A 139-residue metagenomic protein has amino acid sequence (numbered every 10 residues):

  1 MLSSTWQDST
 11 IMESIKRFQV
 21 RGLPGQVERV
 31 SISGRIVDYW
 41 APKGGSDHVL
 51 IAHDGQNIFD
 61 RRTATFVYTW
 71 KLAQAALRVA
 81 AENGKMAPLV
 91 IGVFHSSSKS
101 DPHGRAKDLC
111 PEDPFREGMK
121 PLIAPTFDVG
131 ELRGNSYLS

Functional and structural regions predicted by a protein language model:
L2-S139: Non-catalytic cap/lid and distal C-terminal segments of serine-dependent acyl enzymes
